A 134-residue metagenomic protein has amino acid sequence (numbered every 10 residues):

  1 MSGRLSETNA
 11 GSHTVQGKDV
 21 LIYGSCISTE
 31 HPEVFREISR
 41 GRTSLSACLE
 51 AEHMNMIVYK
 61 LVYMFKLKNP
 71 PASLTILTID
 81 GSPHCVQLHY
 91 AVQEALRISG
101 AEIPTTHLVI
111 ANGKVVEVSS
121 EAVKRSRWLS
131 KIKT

Functional and structural regions predicted by a protein language model:
M1-T134: Iron-sulfur-associated redox domains of electron-transfer enzymes in respiratory and anaerobic energy metabolism
